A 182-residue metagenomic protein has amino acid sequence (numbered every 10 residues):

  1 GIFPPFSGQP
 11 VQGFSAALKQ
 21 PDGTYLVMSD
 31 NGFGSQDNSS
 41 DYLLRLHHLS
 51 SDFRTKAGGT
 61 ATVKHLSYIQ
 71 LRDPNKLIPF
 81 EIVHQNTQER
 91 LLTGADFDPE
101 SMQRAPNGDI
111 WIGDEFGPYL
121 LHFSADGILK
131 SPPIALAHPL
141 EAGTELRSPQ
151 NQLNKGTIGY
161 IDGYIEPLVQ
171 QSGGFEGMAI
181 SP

Functional and structural regions predicted by a protein language model:
G1-P182: Sequence/structural signature of beta-propeller domains
